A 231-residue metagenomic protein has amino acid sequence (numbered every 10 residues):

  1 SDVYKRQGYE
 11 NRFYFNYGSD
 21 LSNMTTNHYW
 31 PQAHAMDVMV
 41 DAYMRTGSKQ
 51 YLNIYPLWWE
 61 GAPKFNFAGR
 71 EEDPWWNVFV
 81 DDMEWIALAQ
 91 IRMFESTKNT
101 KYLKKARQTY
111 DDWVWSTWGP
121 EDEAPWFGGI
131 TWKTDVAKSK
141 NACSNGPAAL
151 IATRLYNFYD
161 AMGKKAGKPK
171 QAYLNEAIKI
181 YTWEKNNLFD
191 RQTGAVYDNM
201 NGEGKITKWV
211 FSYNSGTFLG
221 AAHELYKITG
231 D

Functional and structural regions predicted by a protein language model:
V3-Y4: Short, small-residue-biased leader/transition segments that mark boundaries at the very start of proteins
Q7-A33, V40, F67-I86, T131-N145 (+1 more regions): Solvent-exposed loop and edge beta-strand segments that line ligand/cofactor-binding and catalytic clefts
N27, P31-H34, I54, V78 (+4 more regions): Soluble or luminal CAZymes and related metallo-dependent hydrolases
A33-S48, W85-T100, P147-K168, T217-D231: Well-ordered alpha-helical scaffold segments within catalytic/enzyme domains
L52-F158, M162, L174-N175: Extended ligand-binding groove/face enriched in aromatic
P120, K164, F189-A195, I228-T229: Surface-exposed helix-capping loop/turn segments at secondary-structure junctions
N145-A148, A152-L155, P169-L225: Active-site cradle of extracellular carbohydrate-active enzymes
